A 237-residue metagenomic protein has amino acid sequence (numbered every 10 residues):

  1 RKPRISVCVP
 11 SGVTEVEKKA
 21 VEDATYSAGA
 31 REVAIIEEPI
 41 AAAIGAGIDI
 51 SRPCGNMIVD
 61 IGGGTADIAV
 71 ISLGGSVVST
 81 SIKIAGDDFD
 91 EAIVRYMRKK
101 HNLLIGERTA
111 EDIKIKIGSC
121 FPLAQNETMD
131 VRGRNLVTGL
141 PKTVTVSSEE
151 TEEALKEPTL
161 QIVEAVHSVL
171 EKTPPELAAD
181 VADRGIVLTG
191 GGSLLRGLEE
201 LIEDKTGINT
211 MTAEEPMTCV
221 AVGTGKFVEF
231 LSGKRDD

Functional and structural regions predicted by a protein language model:
R1-I61, A69-V187, S193-D237: Nucleotide/phosphate-binding catalytic cleft detector across ATP-hydrolyzing and phosphate-transferring enzymes
